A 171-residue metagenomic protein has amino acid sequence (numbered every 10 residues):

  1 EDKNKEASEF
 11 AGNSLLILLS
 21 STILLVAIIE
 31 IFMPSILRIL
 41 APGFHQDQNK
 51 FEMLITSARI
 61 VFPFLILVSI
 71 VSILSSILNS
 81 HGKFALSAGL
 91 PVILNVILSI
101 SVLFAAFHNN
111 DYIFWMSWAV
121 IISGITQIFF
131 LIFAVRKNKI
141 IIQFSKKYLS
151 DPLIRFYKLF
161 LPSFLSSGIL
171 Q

Functional and structural regions predicted by a protein language model:
E1-Q171: Membrane-embedded alpha-helical bundles of multi-pass transporters/translocases, especially carrier/permease families
